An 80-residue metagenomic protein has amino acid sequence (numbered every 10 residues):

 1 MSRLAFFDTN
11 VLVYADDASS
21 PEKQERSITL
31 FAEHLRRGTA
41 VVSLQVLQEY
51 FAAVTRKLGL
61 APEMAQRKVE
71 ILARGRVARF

Functional and structural regions predicted by a protein language model:
M1-V42, K57-R67: Short, well-structured N-terminal submotif of metal-dependent ribonuclease cores
T9, L44-A52: Short, conserved active-site loops that position catalytic residues or coordinate cofactors/metal ions across diverse
L44-Q45, E70-F80: Acidic catalytic patch
F51-T55, E70: Amphipathic alpha-helical segments within well-ordered protein domains
T55, G59, A78-R79: Short alpha-helix boundary/capping motifs
